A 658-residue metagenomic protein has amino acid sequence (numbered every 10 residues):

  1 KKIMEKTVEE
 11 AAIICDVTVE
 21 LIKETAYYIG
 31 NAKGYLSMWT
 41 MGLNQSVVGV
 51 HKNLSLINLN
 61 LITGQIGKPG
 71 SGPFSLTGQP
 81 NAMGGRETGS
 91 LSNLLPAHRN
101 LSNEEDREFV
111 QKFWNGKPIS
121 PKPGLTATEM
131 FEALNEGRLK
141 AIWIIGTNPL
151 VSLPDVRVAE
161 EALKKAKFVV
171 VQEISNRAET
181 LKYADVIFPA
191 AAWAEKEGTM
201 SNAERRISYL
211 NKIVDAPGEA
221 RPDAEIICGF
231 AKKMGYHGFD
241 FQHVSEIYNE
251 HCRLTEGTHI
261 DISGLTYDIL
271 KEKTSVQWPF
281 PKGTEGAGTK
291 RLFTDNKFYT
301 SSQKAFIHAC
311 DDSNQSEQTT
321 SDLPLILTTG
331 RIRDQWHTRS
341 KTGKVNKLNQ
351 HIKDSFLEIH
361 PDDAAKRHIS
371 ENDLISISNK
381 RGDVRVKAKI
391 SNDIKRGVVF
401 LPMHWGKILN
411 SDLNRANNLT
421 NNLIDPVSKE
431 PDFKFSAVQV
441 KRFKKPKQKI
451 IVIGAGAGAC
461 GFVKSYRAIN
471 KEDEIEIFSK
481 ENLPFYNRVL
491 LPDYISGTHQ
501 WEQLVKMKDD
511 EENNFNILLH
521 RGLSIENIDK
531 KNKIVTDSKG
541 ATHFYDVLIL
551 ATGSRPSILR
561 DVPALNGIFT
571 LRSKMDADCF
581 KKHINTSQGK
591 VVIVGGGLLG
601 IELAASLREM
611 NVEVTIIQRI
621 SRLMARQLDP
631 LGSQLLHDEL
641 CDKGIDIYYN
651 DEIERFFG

Functional and structural regions predicted by a protein language model:
K1-K196, F230-M234, P281-K290, N296-K297 (+3 more regions): Catalytic alpha/large subunits of respiratory electron-transfer oxidoreductases, centered on bis-MGD molybdoenzymes
G85-S92, I247-K347: Long, low-complexity segments enriched in small/aliphatic residues
P189-A191, E195, R205-P217, K344: Short beta-alpha connecting loops at secondary-structure transitions that line or flank enzyme active sites
P217-K273, T338, T342-E358, D362-Q448: Long, contiguous, secondary-structure-rich segments that constitute the structural scaffold of globular domains
Q448-L518, S606-L631: Beta1-alpha1 glycine-rich phosphate/pyrophosphate-binding loop at the start of Rossmann-like nucleotide-binding domains
I450-I451, V505-V594, N650, G658: FAD-binding core/adjacent interface of flavoenzyme oxidoreductases
A459, G600-I601: N-terminal Rossmann-fold NAD(P) dinucleotide-binding loop
E472-E474, L519-T536, H543, M610-G658: A Rossmann-like FAD-binding core segment of flavoenzymes
